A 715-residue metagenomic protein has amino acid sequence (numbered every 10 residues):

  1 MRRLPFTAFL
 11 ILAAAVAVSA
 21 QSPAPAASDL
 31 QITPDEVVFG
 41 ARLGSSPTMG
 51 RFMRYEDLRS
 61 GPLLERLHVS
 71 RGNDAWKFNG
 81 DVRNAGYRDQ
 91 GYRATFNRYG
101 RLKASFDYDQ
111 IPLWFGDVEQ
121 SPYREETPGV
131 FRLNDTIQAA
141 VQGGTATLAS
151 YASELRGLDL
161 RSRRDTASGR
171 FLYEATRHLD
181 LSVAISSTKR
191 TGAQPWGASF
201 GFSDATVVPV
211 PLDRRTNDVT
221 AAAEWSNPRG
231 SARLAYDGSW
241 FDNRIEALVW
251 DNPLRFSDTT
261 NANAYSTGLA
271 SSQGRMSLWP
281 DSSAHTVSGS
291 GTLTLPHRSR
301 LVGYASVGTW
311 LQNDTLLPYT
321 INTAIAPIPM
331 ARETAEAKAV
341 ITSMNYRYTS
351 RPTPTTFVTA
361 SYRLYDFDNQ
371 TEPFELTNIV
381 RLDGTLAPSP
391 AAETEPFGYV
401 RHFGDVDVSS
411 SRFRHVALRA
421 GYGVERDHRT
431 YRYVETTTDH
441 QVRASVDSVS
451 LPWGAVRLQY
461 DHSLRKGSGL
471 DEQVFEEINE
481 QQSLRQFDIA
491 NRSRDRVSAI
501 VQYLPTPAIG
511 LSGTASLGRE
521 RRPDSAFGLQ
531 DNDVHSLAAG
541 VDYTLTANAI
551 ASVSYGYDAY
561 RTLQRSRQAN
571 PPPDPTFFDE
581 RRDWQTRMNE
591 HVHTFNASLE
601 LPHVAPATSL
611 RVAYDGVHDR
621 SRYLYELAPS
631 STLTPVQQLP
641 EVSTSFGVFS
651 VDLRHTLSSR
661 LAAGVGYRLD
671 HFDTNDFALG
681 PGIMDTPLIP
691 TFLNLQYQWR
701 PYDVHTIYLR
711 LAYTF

Functional and structural regions predicted by a protein language model:
M1-A27: Cleavable N-terminal export/targeting peptides
Q21-D35, R42-F715: Gram-negative and organellar
